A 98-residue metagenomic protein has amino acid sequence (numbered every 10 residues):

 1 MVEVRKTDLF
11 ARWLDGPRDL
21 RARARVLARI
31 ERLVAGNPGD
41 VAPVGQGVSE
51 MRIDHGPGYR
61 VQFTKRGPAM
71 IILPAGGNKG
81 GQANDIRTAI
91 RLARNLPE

Functional and structural regions predicted by a protein language model:
V2-E31, A35: Solvent-exposed, charged helical/coil patches that constitute nucleic-acid or partner-interaction surfaces
E3, R12, R23, P38 (+2 more regions): Enriched for short, Lys/Arg-rich terminal
T7-D8, E50, L96: Solvent-exposed, well-ordered amphipathic alpha-helical segments that flank/support binding or catalytic loops
G16-R18, A22, G45, I53 (+1 more regions): Helix-centric, low-specificity signal for extended rod-like, repetitive segments
A28-H55: A short, surface-exposed loop/turn module that caps and links secondary-structure elements
